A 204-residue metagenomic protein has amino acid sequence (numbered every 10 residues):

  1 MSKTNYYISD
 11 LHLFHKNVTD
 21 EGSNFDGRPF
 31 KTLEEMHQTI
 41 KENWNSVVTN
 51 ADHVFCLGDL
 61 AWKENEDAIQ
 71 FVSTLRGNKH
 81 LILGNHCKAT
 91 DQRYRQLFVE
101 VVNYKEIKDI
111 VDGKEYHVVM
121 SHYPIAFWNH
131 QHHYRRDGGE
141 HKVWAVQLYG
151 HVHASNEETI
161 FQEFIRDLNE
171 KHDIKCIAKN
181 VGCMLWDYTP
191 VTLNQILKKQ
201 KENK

Functional and structural regions predicted by a protein language model:
S2, Y6-S9, L13-D109: Core catalytic region of metal-dependent phosphoesterases/phosphodiesterases, especially metallo-beta-lactamase-like
Q96-K204: Conserved beta-sheet core of the metallophosphoesterase superfamily
